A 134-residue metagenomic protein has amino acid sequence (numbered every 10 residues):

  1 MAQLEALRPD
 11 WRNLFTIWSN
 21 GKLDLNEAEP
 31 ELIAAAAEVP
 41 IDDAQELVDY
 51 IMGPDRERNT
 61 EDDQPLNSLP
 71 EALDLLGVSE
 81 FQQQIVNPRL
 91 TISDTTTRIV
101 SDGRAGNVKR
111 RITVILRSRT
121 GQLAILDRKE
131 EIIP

Functional and structural regions predicted by a protein language model:
M1-P134: Compositionally biased linear targeting/interaction segments
